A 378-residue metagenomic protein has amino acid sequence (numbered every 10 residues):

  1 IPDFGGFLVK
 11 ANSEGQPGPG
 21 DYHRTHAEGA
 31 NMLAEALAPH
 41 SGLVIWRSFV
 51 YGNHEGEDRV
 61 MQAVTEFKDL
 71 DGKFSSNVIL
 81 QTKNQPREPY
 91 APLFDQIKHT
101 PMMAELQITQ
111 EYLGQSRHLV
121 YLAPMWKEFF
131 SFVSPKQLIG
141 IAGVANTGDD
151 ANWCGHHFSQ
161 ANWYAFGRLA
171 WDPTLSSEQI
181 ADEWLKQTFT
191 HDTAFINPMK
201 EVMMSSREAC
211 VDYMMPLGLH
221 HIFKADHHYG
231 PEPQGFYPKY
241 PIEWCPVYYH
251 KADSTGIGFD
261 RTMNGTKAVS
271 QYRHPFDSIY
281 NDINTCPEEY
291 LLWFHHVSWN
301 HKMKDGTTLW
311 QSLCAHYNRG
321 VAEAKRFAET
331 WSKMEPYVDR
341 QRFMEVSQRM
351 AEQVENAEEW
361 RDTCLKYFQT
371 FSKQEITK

Functional and structural regions predicted by a protein language model:
I1-D182, T188, D192: Catalytic-core regions of glycoside hydrolase
F130-K378: Catalytic domains of carbohydrate-active enzymes that cleave complex glycans
